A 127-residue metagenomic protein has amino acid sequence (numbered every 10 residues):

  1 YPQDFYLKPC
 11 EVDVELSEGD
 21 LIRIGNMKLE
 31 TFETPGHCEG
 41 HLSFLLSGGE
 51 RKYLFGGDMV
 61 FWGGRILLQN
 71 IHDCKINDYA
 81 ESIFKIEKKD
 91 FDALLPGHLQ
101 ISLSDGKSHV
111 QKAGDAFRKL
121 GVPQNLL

Functional and structural regions predicted by a protein language model:
Y1: Phosphate-handling substructures
D4-E11, L21, K28-Q124: Metallo-beta-lactamase
